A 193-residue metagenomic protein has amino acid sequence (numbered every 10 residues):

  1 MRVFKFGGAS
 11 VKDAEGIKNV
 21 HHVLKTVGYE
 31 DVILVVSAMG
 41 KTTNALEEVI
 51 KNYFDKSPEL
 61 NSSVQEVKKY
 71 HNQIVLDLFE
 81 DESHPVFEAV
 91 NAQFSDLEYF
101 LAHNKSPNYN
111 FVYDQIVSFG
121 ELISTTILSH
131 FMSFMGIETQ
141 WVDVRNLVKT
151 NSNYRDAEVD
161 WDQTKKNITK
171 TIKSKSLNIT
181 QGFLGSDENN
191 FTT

Functional and structural regions predicted by a protein language model:
M1-T193: Nucleotide/pyrophosphate-binding catalytic subdomain
